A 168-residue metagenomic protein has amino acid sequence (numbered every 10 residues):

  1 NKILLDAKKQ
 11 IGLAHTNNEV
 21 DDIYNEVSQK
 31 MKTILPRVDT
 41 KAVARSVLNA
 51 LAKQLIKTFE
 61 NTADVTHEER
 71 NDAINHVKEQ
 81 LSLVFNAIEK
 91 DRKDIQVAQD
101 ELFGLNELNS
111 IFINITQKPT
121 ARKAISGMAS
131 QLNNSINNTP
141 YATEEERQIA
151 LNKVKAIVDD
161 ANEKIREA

Functional and structural regions predicted by a protein language model:
N1-A168: Amphipathic alpha-helical assembly segments used for oligomerization, scaffolding, or translocation
